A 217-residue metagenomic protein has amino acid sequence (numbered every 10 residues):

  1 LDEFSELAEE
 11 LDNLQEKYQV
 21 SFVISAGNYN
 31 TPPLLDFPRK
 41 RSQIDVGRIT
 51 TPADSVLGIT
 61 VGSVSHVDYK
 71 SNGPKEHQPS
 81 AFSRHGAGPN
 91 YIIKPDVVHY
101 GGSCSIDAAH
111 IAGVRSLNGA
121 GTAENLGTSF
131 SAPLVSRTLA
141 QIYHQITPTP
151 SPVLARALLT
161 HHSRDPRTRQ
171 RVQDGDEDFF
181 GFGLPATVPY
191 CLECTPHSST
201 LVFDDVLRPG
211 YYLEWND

Functional and structural regions predicted by a protein language model:
L1-S55, A120-L126, F130-S131: Substrate-binding/access-modulating region of protease and related hydrolase catalytic domains
S21-I24, I59-G62, D96-V98: Structural recognition of the beta-strand scaffold that forms the well-ordered cores of secreted hydrolase catalytic
P33-R39, T60, K70-G73: Large, well-folded core regions of big proteins
I44-V46, V98, L139: Conserved GTPase G-domain substructure that encodes guanine base recognition and part of the catalytic core, centered
V64-P79, S83-A132, T149: Catalytic-core environment of secreted peptidases
S131-I146: Short, small-residue alpha-helix embedded
I146-R171: An often Trp-containing, charged/polar helix-loop segment at the C-terminal end of enzyme catalytic cores
D176-D217: Secreted peptidase-domain scaffold signal
